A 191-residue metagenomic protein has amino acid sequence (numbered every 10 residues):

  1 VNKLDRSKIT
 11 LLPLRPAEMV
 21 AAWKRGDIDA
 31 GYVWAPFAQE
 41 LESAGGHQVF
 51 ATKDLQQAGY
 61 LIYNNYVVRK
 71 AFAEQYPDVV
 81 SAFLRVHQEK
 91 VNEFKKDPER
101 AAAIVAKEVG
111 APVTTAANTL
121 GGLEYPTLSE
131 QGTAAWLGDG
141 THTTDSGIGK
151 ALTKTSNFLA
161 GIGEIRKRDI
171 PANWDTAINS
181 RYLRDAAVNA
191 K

Functional and structural regions predicted by a protein language model:
V1-K8, S43-A44: Ligand-binding cleft/hinge of the Venus flytrap
L4-D5, H47, A111-P112, I165-R166: Short coil/loop linkers at secondary-structure junctions
T10, I28-D29, S146: Residue-level marker of alpha-helix boundaries and capping positions
T10-L12, V49-F50: General small-molecule cofactor/ligand-binding pocket signal
E18-G110: Pocket-lining segment of extracytoplasmic ligand-binding domains
E74-E164: Secondary-structure end/capping motifs
A151-K191: Conserved C-terminal helix/tail region of periplasmic/extracytoplasmic solute-binding proteins
